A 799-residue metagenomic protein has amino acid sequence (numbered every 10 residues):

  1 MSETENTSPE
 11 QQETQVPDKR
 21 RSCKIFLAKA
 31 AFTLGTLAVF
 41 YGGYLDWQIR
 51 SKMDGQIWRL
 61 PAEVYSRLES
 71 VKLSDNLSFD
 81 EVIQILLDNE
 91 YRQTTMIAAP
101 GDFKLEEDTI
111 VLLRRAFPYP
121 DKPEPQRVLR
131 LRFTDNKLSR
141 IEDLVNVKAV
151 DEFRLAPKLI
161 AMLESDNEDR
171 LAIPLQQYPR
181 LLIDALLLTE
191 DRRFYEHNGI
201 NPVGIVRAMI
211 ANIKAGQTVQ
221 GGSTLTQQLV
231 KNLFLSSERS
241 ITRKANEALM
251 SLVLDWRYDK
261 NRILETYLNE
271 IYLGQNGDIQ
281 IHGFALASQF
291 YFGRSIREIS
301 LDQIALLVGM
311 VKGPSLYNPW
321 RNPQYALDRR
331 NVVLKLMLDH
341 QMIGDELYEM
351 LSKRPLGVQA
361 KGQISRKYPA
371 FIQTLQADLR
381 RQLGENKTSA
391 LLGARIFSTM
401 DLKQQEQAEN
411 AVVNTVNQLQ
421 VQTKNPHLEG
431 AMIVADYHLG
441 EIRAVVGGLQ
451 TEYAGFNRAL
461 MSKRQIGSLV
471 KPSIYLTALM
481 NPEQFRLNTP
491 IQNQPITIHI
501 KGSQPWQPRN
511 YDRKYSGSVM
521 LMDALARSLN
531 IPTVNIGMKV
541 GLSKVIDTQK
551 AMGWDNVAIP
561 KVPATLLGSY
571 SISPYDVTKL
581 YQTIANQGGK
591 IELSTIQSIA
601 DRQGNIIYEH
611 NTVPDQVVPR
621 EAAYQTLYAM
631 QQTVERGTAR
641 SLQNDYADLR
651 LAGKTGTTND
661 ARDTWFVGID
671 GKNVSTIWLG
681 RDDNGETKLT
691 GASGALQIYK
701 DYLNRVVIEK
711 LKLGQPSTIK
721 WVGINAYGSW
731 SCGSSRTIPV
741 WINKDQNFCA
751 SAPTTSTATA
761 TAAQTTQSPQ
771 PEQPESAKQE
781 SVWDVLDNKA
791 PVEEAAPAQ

Functional and structural regions predicted by a protein language model:
S2-Q422, I442-R443, Q494, N535 (+2 more regions): Juxtamembrane regions of bacterial inner-membrane/periplasmic proteins, predominantly the peptidoglycan biogenesis
L86, L186, L229, I263 (+11 more regions): Conserved structural-core and active-site-/substrate-pathway-adjacent residues in large, well-folded domains of enzymes
Y91-R92, Y178-L181, E190-N201, K214-V219 (+16 more regions): Bacterial peptidoglycan biogenesis and beta-lactam-recognition machinery
L138-L171, H282-A287, V311, S315-P319 (+11 more regions): Short pre-catalytic segments that frame enzyme active sites
A185, G204, L306, V332 (+3 more regions): Short amphipathic alpha-helical face segments that pack within enzyme cores and frequently flank/anchor catalytic
A211-R239, R294-R297, K361-F371, Q484-V545 (+2 more regions): Conserved catalytic neighborhood of penicillin-recognizing serine enzymes
S398-T423, M432-D436, V445, T451-N457 (+6 more regions): A penicillin-recognizing enzyme superfamily signal
N725-Q799: Low-complexity, Gly/Ser/Thr/Pro-rich intrinsically disordered linker/tail segments
